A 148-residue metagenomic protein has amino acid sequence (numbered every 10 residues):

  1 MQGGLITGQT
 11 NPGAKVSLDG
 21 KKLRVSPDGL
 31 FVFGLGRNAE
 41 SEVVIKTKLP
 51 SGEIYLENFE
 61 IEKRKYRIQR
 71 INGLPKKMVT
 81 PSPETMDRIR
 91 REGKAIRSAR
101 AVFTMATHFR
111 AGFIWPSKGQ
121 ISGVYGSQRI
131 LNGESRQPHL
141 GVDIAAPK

Functional and structural regions predicted by a protein language model:
M1-I6: Short coil/turn motif common to extracellular beta-sandwich-like domains
T7-K15: Short proline/glycine-enriched turn/loop motifs at strand-loop junctions of beta-rich domains
K21-P27: Short beta-strand segments within Ig-like beta-sandwich modules, predominantly Fibronectin type-III
G29-F33, V142: Short strand-edge motifs at loop-to-beta-strand transitions and within beta-strands of extracellular beta-rich domains
L35-S41: Surface-exposed, short loops/turns at beta-strand junctions within beta-sandwich domains
T47-L49: Conserved structural position at the C-terminal beta-strand of extracellular beta-sandwich adhesion modules
I54-L56: A structural signal for beta-strand boundary/capping segments at domain termini and interdomain linkers
N58-K148: Surface-exposed, glycine-biased beta-strand/turn segments
